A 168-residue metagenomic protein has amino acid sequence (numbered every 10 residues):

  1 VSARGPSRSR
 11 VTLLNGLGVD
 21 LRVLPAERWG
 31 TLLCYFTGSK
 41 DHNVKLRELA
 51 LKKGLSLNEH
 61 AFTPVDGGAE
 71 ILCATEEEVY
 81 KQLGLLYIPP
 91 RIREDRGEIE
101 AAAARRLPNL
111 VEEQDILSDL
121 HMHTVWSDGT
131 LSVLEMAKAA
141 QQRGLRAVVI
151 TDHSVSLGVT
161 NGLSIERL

Functional and structural regions predicted by a protein language model:
S2-E112: Acidic, metal-coordinating catalytic segment for phosphate/diphosphate chemistry, firing primarily on the Nudix
E98-L168: An N-terminally biased module of ancient metal coordination in phosphate/nucleic-acid-related enzymes
